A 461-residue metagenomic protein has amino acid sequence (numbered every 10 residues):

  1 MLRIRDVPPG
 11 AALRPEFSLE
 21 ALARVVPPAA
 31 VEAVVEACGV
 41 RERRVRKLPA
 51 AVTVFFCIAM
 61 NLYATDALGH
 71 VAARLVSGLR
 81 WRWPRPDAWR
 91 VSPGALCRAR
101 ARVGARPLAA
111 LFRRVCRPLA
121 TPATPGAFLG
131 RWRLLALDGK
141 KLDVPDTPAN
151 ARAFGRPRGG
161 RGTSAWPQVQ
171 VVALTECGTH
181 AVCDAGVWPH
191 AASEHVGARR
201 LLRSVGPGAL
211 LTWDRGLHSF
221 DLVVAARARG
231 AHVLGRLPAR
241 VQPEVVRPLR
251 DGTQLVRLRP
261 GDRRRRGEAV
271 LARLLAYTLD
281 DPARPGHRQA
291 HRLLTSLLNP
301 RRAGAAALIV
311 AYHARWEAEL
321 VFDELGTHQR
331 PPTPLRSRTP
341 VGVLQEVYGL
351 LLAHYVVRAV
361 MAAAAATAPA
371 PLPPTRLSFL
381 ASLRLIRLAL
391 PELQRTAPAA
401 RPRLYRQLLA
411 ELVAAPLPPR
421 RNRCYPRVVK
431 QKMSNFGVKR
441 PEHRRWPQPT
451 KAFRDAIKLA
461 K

Functional and structural regions predicted by a protein language model:
M1-R74, R100-V103, A110-R114, G130-R133 (+2 more regions): Single, function-defining residue in the core of a domain
A67-D87: DNA-recognition alpha helix
R85-V103: Major-groove recognition helix of helix-turn-helix-like DNA-binding domains
G126: Noncatalytic carbohydrate-binding groove/subsite architecture in carbohydrate-active enzymes
